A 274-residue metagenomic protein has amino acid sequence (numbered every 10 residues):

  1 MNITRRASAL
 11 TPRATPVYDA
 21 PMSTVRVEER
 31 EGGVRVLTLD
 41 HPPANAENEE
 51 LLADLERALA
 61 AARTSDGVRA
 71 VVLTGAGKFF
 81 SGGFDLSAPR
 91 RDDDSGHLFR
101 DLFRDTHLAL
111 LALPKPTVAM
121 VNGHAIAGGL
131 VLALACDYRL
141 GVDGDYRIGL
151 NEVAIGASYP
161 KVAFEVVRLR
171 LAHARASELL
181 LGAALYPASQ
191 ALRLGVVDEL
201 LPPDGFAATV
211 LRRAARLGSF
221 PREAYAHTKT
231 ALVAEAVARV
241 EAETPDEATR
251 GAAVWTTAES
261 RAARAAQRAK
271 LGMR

Functional and structural regions predicted by a protein language model:
R5, R13-A76, L108, A112: Conserved CoA-thioester-binding segment of acyl-CoA-metabolizing enzymes
G67, G75-A109, A154: Glycine- (often His-adjacent) and acidic-residue-rich active-site loop that binds/positions the CoA thioester
L108-I155: Glycine-rich beta-to-alpha active-site loop
Y138, E178, G182-A184, Q190 (+2 more regions): Well-ordered beta-strand positions
G141-V142, V197-P245, L271-R274: C-terminal long alpha-helix characteristic of the crotonase
A163-A174: Hydrophobic, secondary-structure "cap" segments at the distal end of domains
